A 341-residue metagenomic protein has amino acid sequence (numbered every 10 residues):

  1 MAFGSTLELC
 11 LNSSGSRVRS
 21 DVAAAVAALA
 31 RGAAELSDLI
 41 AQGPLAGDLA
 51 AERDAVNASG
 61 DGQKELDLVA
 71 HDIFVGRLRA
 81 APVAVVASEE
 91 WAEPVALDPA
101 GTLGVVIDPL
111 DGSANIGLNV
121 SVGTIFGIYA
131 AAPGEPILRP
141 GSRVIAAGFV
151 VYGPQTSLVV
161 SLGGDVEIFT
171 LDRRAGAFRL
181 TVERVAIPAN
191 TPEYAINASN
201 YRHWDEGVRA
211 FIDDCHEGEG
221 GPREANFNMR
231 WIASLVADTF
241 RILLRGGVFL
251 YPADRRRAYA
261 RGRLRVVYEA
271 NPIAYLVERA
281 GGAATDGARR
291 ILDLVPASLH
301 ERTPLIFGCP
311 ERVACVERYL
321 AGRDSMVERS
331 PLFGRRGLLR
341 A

Functional and structural regions predicted by a protein language model:
M1-G47, A55-N57, G62, L68-A341: IMPase-like, lithium-sensitive Mg2+-dependent phosphomonoesterase catalytic core
